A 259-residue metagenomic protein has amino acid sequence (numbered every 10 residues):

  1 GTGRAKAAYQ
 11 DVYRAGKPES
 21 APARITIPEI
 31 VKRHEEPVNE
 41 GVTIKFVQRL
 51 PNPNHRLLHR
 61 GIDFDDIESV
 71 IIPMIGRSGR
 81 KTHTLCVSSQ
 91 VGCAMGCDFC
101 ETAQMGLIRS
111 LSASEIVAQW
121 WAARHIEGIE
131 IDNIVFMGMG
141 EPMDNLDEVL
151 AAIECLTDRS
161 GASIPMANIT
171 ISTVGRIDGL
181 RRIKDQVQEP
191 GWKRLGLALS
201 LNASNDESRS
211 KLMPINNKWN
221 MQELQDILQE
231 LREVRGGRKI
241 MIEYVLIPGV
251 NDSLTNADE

Functional and structural regions predicted by a protein language model:
G1-H83: Flexible, acidic/Gly-rich N-terminal and inter-domain linker regions that tether and position cofactor-handling modules
V38, S88-S89, S172, S200: Short linear Ser/Thr-Pro motifs
N52, P73-I75, V91, G140 (+2 more regions): Short, flexible active-site-adjacent loop segments at beta-strand->alpha-helix junctions, enriched in small/polar
P73-E115, A122: Canonical Radical SAM [4Fe-4S] cluster-binding loop centered on the CxxxCxxC motif and its immediate flanking residues
R124-N133, G138-E259: Conserved AdoMet/S-adenosylmethionine-binding subsite of the radical SAM
